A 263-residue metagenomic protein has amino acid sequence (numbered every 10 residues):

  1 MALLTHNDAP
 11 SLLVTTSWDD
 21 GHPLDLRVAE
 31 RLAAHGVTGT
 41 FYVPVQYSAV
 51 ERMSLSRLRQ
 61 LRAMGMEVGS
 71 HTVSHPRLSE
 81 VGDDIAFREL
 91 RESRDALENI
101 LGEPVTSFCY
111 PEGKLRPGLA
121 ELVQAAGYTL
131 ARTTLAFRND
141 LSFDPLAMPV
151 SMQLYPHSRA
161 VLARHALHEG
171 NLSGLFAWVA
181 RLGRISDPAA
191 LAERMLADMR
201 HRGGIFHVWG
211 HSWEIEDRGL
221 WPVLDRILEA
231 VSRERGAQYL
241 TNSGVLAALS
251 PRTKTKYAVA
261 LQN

Functional and structural regions predicted by a protein language model:
M1, A147-D198, P222: Alpha-helical membrane-targeting segments
M1-A9, A34-G39, A49, E98 (+2 more regions): C-terminal domain-boundary segment and adjacent tail
M1-L26: Boundary/entry segment of secreted carbohydrate-active catalytic domains
V14, T106, R235: Short active-site oxyanion
T15-W18, G69, W209, Y239: Generic enzyme active-site microenvironment
D25, S54, A86, L90 (+3 more regions): Aromatic/hydrophobic pocket-lining residues that form the small-molecule binding cavity in soluble enzyme cores
A29-R31, M53-A63, R194-M199, L228: Short amphipathic alpha-helices and their capping/turn segments at secondary-structure boundaries
A33-E121, A125-T129, A136-H165, S173-F176 (+2 more regions): Metal-dependent polysaccharide deacetylase catalytic core of the NodB/CE4 family, i.e., the active-site-bearing domain
